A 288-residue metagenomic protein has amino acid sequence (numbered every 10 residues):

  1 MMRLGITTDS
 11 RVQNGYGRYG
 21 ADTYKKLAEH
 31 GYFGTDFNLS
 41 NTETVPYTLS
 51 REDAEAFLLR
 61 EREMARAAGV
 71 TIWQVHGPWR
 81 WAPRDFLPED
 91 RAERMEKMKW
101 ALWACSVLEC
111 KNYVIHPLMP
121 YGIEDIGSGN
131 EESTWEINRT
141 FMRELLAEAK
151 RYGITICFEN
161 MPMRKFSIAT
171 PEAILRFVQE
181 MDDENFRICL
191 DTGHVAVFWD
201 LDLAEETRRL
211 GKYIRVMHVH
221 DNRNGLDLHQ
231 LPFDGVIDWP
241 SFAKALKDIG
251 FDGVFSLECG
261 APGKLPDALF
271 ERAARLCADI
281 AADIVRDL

Functional and structural regions predicted by a protein language model:
M1-F33, R66, M95, K99 (+3 more regions): Histidine-acidic metal/acid-base catalytic patches
M1-S10, W73-R84, P120-I126: N-terminal small/glycine-rich loop or linker at the start of catalytic domains across soluble metabolic enzymes
S10-V12, L39-N41, P78-W81, P117-Y121 (+4 more regions): Active-site-proximal loop/turn and secondary-structure-junction residues that shape catalytic pockets, frequently
R18-Y24, M64-A67, A82-R187, V197: Active-site acidic/histidine proton-transfer and metal-coordination neighborhood in alpha/beta enzyme cores
D36-F37, Q74, V114-I115, F158 (+2 more regions): Hydrophobic residues in well-ordered beta-strands that form the structural core
N38-E61: Glycine-rich, proline-tolerant flexible connector loops at the mouths of alpha/beta enzymes
E43-T48, W81-F86, Y121-S128, V197-F198 (+2 more regions): A short acidic, helix-capping loop that chelates divalent metal ions and anchors anionic groups
E55-L58, N138-F141, A274: Well-ordered, non-membrane alpha-helical segments in soluble/globular domains
